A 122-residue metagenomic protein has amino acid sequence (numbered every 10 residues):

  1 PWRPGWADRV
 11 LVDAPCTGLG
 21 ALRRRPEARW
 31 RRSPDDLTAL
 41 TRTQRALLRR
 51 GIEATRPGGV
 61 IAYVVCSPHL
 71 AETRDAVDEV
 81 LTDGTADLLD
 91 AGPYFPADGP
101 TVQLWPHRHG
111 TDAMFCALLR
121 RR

Functional and structural regions predicted by a protein language model:
P1-W6, L11, P15, P57-R122: C-terminal catalytic and target-recognition region of SAM-dependent MTase-like enzymes, primarily methyltransferases
R9, D13-R50, S67-E72: Mobile active-site "lid"/loop adjacent to the S-adenosyl-L-methionine
P26, A39-A46, E53, V60 (+2 more regions): Class I S-adenosyl-L-methionine
